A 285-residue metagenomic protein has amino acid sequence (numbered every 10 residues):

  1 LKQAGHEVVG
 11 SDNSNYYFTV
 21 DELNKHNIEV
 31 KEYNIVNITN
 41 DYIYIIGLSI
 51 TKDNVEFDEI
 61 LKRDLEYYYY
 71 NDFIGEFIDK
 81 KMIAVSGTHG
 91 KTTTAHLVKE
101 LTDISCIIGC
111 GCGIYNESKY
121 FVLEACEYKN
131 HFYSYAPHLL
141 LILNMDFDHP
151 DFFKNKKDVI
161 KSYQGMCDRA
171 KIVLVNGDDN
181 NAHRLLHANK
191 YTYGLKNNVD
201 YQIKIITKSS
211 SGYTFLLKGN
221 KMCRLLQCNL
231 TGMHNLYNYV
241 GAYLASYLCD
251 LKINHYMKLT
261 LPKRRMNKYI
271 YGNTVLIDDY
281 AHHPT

Functional and structural regions predicted by a protein language model:
K2-Q3: Gly/Ala-rich phosphate-binding loop of Rossmann-like dinucleotide-binding domains, activating on the conserved
H6-E22: NAD(P)-binding Rossmann-fold cofactor-contacting core
E7-D12, C106-I108, T192: Short beta-strand "acidic-cap" motif of Rossmann-like dinucleotide-binding folds
D12-S14, C112, D178-D179: Residues in the short beta-alpha loop(s) of Rossmann-like NAD(P)-binding domains
Y17-D21, V36-I46, I50-L65, I78-K80 (+3 more regions): Acidic, Mg2+-coordinating active-site environments of NTP-dependent enzymes
K25-E32, D64-Y69, G109-C112, Y120-C126 (+2 more regions): Short gly/ser/thr-rich secondary-structure transition/capping motifs
Y70-C110: Walker A (P-loop) phosphate-binding motif
Y120-Y128, L276-H282: Switch II (G3) loop of P-loop NTPases
